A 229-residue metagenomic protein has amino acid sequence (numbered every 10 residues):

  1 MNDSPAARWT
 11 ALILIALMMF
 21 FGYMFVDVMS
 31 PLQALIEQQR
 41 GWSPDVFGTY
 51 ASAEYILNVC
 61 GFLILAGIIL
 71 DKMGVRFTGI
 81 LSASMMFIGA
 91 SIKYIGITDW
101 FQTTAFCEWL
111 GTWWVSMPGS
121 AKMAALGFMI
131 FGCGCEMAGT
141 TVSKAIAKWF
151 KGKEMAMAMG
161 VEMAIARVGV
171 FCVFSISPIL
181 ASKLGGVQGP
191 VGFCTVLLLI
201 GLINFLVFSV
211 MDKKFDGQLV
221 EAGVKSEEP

Functional and structural regions predicted by a protein language model:
T10-P44: Extracytoplasmic
S52-I68: Central cavity-lining transmembrane alpha-helices of secondary-active solute carriers, predominantly the Major
S84-M117: C-terminal ends and interior cores of transmembrane alpha-helices in multi-pass membrane transporters/permeases
A121, G127-I165: Cytoplasmic helix-loop-helix junction between adjacent transmembrane helices in 12-TM secondary transporters
A156-A181: Glycine-rich segments within core transmembrane alpha-helices of 12-TM secondary carriers
Q188-F208: Symmetry-related core transmembrane helices of the 12-TM Major Facilitator Superfamily/SLC fold
S209-P229: Flexible cytoplasmic inter-helical loops of multi-pass small-molecule transporters
